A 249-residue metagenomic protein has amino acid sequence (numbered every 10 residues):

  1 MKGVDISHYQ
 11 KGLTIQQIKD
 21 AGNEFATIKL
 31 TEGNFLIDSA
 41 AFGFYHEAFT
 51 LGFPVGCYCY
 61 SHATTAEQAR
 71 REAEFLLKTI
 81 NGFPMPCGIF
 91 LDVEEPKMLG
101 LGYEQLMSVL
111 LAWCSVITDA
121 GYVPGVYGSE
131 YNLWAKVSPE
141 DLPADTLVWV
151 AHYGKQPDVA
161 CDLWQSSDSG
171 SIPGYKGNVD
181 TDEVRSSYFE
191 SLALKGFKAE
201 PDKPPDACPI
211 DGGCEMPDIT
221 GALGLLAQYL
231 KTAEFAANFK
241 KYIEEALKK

Functional and structural regions predicted by a protein language model:
M1-C114, T118-A120: Substrate-binding cleft of extracellular glycoside hydrolase catalytic domains
M1-Q10, Q16-Q17, P139-C214, G221-L226 (+1 more regions): Functionally critical loop-and-helix segments that line ligand-binding/catalytic clefts of soluble enzyme domains
V55, V123-G125, V148: Hydrophobic anchor at the start of a short beta-strand that flanks the dinucleotide cofactor-binding loop
C59, G128, H152: Short beta-strand/turn micro-motifs composed of small residues that flank or help shape donor/cofactor-binding pockets
Q68-R71, N132-L142: Glycine-rich, charge-decorated loop segments at or immediately adjacent to ligand/cofactor-binding or catalytic sites
A120-A135: Aromatic-lined carbohydrate-recognition surfaces of secreted/lumenal glycan-active proteins
L230-A237: Charged, low-complexity interaction regions
K248-K249: Long, low-complexity or tandemly repetitive, helically biased scaffold regions used for multimeric assembly/adhesion
